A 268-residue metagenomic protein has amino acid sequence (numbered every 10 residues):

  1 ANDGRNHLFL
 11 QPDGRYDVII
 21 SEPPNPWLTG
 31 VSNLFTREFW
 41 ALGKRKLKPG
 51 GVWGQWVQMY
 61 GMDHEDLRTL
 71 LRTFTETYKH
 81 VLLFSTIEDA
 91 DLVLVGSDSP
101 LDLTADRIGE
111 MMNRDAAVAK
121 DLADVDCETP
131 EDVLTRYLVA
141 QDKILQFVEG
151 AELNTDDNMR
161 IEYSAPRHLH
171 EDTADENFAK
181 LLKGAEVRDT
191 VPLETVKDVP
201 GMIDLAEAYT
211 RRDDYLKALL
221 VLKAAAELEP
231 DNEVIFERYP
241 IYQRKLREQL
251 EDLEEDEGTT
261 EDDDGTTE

Functional and structural regions predicted by a protein language model:
A1-L71, T75-T77, T195, R211 (+1 more regions): The AdoMet/dcAdoMet-binding core of the Class I SAM-like
D3-L10, S32, G61, L83-Y239 (+1 more regions): Soluble small-group transferase modules, centered on the S-adenosyl donor enzyme superfamily
G43-K44, K48, R68-R72, S99 (+4 more regions): Short alpha-helical interface elements
F236-E268: Terminal, low-structured helical/coil segments at or just beyond the last alpha-helical repeat
